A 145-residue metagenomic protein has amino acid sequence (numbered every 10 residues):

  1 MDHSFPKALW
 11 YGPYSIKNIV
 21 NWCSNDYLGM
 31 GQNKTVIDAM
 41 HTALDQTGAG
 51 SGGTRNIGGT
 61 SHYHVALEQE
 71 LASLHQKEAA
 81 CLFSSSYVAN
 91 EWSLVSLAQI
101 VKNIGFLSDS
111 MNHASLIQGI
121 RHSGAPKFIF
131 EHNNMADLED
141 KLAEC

Functional and structural regions predicted by a protein language model:
M1-T47: N-terminal "arm"/small-domain region of PLP-dependent enzymes with the aminotransferase-like
D26, F128, H132-C145: Active-site phosphate-binding strand-loop segment of PLP-dependent enzymes
I37-S85: Conserved N-terminal alpha-helix of the aminotransferase class I/II PLP-enzyme fold
H62, S84-S85, M111-N112, N133-N134: Short beta->alpha linker loops
L82, V88-S93, A114-L116: Short glycine/serine/threonine-rich phosphate/pyrophosphate-binding segments that cradle anionic phosphate groups
S96-A114: Conserved PLP-anchoring active-site segment centered on the Schiff-base-forming lysine
H122-G124: Short, structured coil segments at secondary-structure junctions
